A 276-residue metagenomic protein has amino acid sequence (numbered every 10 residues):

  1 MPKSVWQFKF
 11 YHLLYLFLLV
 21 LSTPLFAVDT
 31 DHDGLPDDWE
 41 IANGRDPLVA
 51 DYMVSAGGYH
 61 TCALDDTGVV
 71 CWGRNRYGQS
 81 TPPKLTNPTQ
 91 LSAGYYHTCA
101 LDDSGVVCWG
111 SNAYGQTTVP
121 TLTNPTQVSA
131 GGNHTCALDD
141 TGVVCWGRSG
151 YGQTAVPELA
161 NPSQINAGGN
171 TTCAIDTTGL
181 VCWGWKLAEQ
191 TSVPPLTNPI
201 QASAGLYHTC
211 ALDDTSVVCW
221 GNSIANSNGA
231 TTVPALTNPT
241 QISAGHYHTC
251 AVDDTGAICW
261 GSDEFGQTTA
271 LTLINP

Functional and structural regions predicted by a protein language model:
M1-F8: N-terminal secretory signal peptides that target proteins for export/translocation
L25-D29: Boundary at the C-terminal end of the N-terminal hydrophobic targeting segment
T30-D38: Glycine-aliphatic tripeptides that mark coil-to-beta-strand junctions in extracellular and membrane proteins
P36, G73-K84, G110-T121, W146-E158 (+3 more regions): Short glycine/serine- and acidic-residue-enriched loop/turn motifs that recur at repeat junctions
D38-Y52: Proline-centered structural pivot motif
M53, Y59-H60, Y77-Q79, Q90 (+14 more regions): Intrinsically disordered, low-complexity repeat/linker tracts enriched for polar/charged residues
H60-A63, C71, H97-A100, C108 (+8 more regions): Conserved core positions of repeat-based scaffolds
